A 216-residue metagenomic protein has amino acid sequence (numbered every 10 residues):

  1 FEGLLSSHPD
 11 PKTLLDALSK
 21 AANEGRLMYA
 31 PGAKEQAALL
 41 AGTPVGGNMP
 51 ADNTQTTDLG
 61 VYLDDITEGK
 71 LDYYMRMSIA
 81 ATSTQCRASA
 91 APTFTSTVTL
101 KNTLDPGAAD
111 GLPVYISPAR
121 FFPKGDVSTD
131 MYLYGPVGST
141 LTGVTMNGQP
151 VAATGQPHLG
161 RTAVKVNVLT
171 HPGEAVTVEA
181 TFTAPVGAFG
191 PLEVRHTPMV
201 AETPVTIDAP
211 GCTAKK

Functional and structural regions predicted by a protein language model:
F1-K216: Lumenal/extracellular ectodomains and adaptor appendage modules of the eukaryotic vesicle/secretory system
